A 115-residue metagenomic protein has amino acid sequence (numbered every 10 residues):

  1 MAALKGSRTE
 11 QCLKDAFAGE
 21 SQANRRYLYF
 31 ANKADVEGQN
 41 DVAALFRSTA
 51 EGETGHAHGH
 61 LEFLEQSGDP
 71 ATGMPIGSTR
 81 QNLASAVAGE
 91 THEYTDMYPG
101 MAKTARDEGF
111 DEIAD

Functional and structural regions predicted by a protein language model:
M1-D115: Non-heme di-metal
